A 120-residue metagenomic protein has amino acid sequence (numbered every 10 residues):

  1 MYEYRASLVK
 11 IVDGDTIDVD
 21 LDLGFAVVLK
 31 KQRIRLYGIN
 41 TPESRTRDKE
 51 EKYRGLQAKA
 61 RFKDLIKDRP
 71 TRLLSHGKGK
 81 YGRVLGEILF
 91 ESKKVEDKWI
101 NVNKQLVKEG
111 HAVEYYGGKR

Functional and structural regions predicted by a protein language model:
M1-R120: Small beta-barrel nucleic-acid-binding modules, primarily SNase/OB-fold domains and secondarily Tudor-like barrels
